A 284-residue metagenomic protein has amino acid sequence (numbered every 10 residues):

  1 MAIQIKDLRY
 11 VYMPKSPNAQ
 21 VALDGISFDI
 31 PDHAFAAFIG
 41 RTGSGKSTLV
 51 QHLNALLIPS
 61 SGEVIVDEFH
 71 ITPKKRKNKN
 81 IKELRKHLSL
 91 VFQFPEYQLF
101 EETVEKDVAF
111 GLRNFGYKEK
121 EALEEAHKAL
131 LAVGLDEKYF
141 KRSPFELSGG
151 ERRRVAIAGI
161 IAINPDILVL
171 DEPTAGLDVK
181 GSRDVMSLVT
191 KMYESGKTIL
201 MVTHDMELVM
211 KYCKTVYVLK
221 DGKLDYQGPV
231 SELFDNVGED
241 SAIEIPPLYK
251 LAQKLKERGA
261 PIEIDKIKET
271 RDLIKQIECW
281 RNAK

Functional and structural regions predicted by a protein language model:
N54: Helix-to-loop junction immediately C-terminal to a conserved catalytic motif
G62-P73, L84: Conserved ABC transporter NBD signature motif
K120-K138: Conserved ABC ATPase "signature" region
S143-L147, E151: Conserved ABC ATPase signature
I160-I161: ABC ATPase C-loop
L168-D171: Catalytic Walker B motif of ABC-type/P-loop ATPase nucleotide-binding domains
V209-K211: A short, surface-exposed alpha-helical micro-motif characterized by mixed small hydrophobic and charged/polar residues
D221-G222: Conserved ABC ATPase "signature" C-loop
